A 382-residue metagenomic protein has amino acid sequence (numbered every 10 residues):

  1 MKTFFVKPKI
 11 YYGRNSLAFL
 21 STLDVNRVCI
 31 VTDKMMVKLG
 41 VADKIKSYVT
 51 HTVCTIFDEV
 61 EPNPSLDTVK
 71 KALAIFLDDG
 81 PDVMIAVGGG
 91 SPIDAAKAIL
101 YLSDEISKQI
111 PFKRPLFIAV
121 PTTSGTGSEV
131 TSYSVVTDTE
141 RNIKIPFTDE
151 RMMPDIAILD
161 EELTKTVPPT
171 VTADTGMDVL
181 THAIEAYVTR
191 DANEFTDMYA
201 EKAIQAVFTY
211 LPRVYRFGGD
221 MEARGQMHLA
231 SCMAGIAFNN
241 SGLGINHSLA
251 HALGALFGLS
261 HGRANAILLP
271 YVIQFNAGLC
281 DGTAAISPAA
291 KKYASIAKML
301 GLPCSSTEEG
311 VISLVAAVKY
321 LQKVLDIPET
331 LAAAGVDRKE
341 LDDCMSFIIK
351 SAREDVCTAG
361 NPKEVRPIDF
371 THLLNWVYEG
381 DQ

Functional and structural regions predicted by a protein language model:
M1-V83, L331: ATP/NTP phosphate-donor binding region
P8, Y101-E194, P288-S295: A glycine/threonine-rich phosphate-anchoring loop and its flanking beta-alpha core in nucleotide/phosphate-binding
G90: Acidic-aromatic/histidine active-site loop/patch
G125, C232-N265, D355-G360: Glycine-rich phosphate/pyrophosphate-binding beta-alpha loops
A173-M233, A237: C-terminal and late-domain segments of enzyme folds
A192-Y199, Y215-Q226, S241-N246, T283-I286 (+3 more regions): Flexible, glycine/charged-enriched surface loops at secondary-structure junctions
R263-E340: Gly/Pro-rich interdomain helix-loop hinge
E340-Q382: Short, amphipathic C-terminal "tail helix"
